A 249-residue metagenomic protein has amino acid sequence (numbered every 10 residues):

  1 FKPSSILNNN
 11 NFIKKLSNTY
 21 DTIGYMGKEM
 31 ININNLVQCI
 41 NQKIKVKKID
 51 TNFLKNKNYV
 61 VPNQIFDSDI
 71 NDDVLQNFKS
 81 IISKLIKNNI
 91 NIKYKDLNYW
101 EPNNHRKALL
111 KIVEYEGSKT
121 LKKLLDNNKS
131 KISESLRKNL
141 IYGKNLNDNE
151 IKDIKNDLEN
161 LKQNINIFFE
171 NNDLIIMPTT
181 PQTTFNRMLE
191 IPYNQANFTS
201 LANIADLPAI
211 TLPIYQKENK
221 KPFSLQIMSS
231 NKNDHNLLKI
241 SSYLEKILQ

Functional and structural regions predicted by a protein language model:
F1-I65, K84, K152, L207-Q249: Structural helix-boundary/capping segments
T22, C39-K107, K111, K144: Gly/Ser-rich, acidic/histidine-flanked active-site/gating loops
N58, L110-E159, N166, T211-Q226: Short helix-loop capping/hinge segments that flank enzyme active sites or metal/cofactor-binding pockets
I65, T180-T183: Short glycine-rich anion-binding loops that position phosphate/pyrophosphate groups of nucleotides and phosphorylated
D73-K95, K122-N127, I151, K155-N172: Acyltransferase
D153, Q182-S200: Short, surface-exposed loop/helix-turn segments at secondary-structure junctions that function as lids/hinges flanking
N164-I167, P192-P213: Small-aliphatic-rich amphipathic alpha-helix that forms the alpha element of a beta-alpha
